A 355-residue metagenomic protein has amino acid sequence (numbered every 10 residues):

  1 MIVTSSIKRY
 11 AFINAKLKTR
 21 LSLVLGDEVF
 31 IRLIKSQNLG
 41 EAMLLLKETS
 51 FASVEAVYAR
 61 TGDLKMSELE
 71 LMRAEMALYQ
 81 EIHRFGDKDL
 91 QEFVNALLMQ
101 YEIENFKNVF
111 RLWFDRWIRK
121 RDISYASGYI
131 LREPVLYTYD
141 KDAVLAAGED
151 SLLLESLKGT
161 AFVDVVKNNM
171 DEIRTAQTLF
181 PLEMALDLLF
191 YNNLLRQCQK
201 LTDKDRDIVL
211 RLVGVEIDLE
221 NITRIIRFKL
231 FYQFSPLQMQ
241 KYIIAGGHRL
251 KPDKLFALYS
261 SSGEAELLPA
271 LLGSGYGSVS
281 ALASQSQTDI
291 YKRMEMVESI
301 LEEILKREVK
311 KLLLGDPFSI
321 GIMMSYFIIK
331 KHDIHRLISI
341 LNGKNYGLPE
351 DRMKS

Functional and structural regions predicted by a protein language model:
M1-S355: N-terminal domain-start signal
